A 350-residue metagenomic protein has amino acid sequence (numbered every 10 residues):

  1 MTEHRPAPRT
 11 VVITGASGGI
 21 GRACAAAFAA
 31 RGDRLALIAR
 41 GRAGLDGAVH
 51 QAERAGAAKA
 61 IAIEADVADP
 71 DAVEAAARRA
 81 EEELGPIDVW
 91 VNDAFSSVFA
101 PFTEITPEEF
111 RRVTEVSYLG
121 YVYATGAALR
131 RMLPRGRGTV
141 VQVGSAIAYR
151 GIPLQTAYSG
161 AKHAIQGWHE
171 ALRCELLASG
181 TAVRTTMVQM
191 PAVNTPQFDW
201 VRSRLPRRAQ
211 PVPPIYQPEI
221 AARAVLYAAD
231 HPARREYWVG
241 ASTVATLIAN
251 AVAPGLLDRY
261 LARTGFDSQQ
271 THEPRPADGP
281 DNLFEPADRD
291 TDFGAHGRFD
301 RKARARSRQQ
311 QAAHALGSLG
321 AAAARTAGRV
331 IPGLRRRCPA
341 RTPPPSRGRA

Functional and structural regions predicted by a protein language model:
S17-G18: Conserved glycine-rich cofactor-binding loop
R31-G47: Conserved glycine-rich Rossmann-like NAD(P)H-binding loop of the short-chain dehydrogenase/reductase
A65-A75, P107: The beta1-alpha1 cofactor-binding region of Rossmann-like NAD(H)/NADP(H)-dependent oxidoreductases
P101-F102, E109-R111: Substrate-binding pocket helix/loop in short-chain dehydrogenase/reductase
T125, A161: Active-site helix of classical SDR
S145: Residue(s) in the substrate-gating loop at a strand-loop-helix junction that position the organic substrate next
L177-R275: SDR active-site lid
